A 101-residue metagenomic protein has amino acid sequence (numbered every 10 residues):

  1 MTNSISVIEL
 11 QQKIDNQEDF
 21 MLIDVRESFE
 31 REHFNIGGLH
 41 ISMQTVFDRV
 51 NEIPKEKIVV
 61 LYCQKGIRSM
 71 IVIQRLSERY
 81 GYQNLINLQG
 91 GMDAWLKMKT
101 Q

Functional and structural regions predicted by a protein language model:
M1-M21, V25-V60, K65-Q101: Rhodanese-like catalytic fold shared by cysteine-dependent sulfurtransferases and DSP/PTP-type phosphatases
